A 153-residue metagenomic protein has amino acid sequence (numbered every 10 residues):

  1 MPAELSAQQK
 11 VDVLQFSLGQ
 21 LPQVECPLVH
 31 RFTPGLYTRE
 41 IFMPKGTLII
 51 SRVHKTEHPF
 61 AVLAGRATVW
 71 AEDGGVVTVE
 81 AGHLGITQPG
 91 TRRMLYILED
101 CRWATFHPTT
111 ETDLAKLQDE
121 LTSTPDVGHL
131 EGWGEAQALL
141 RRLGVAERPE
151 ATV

Functional and structural regions predicted by a protein language model:
M1-E40, L121, G132-V153: A short, N-terminal "cap"/entry segment at the start of jelly-roll beta-barrel domains of the cupin/DSBH fold
T33, E40, E72-R93: Short acidic-glycine-tyrosine-enriched beta hairpin
P34-K55: Conserved short histidine dyad/triad with adjacent acidic residue
I49-H54, A71, V77, L95-Y96: Short histidine-centered beta-strand/loop micro-motifs that create catalytic or ligand/metal-coordination sites
H54-D73: Glycine- and acidic-residue-biased ligand/ion/polar-headgroup-sensing regions
Q88-L117: Ligand-binding loop in jelly-roll beta-barrel domains
T110-L130: C-terminal output/interaction extensions
